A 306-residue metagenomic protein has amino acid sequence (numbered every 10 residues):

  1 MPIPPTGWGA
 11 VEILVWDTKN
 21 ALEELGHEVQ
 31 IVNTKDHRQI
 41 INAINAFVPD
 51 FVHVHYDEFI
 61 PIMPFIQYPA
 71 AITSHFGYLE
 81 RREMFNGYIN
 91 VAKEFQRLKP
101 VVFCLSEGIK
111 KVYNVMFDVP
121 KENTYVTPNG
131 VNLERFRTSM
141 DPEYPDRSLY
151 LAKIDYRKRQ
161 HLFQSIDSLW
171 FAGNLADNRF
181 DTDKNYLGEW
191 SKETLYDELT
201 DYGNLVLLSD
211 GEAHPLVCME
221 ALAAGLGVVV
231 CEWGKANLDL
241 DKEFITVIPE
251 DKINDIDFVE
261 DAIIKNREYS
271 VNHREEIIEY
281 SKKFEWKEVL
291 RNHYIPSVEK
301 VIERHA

Functional and structural regions predicted by a protein language model:
A10, E250, N254-F258, R267-H305: A charged, aromatic-enriched C-terminal amphipathic alpha-helix characteristic of glycosyltransferases across folds
R82-E83, N114-V115, P128-D146: Acidic anion/phosphate-binding donor-loop and adjacent secondary structure in glycosyltransferase catalytic cores
M84-V102: Membrane-proximal helix-turn-helix segments that form the acceptor-binding/catalytic region of lipid-linked
Q96-N123: A short, active-site helix/loop in glycosyltransferases that binds the activated sugar's phosphate group
F103, M140-K158, Q164-W170: Conserved donor-binding/catalytic core segment of Leloir-type glycosyltransferases
D210: Aromatic "clamp/platform" in nucleotide-sugar-dependent glycosyltransferases that forms part of the donor/acceptor
G227-C231, N237: Short hydrophobic beta-strand element within catalytic cores of glycosyltransferases and related nucleotide-activated
N237-I263: Change "using UDP/GDP/dTDP sugars" to "using nucleotide sugars
